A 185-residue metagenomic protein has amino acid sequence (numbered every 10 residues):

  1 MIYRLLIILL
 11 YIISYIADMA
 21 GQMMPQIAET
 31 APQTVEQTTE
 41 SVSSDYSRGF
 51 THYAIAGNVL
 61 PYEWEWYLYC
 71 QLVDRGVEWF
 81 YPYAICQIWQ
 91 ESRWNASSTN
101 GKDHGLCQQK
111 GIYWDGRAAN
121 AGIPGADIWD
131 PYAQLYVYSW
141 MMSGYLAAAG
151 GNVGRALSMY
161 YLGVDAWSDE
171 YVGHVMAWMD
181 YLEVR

Functional and structural regions predicted by a protein language model:
I2-V77, W94-N95, I112-R185: Non-catalytic cell-wall polysaccharide-engagement segments
E65, A84-I85: A general structural signal for well-ordered alpha-helical packing
W79-Y83, G101-H104: Extracytoplasmic
C86, L106-Q108, A156-S158: Structural recognition of the beta-strand scaffold that forms the well-ordered cores of secreted hydrolase catalytic
I88-G101: Conserved alpha-helical segments that form or flank metal/cofactor-binding pockets of metalloenzymes
D103-L106, A177: Glycine-rich, phosphate-binding/catalytic loops in enzymes
